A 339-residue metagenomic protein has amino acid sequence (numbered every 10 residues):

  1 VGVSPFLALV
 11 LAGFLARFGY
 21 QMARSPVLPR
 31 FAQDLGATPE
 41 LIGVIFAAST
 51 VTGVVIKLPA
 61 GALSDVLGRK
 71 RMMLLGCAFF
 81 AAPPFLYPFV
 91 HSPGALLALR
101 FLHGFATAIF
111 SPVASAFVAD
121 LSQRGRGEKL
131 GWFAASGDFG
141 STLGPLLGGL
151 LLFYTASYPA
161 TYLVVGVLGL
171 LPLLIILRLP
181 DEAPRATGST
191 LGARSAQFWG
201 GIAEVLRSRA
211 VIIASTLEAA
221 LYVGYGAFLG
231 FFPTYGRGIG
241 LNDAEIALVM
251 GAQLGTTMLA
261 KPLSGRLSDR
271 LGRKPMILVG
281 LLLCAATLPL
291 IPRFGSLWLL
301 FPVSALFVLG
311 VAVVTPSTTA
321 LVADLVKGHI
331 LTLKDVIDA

Functional and structural regions predicted by a protein language model:
V1-V3, D181-I213: Juxtamembrane intracellular "pre-TM" segments in multi-pass secondary transporters
G2-T50, I212-I213, L217, V223-Y235 (+1 more regions): Helix-loop boundary and gating motifs at the non-cytosolic
T50-L58, S141-T142, L254-P262: Residue-level signature of mid-helix packing/kink "hotspots" within the transmembrane helices of 12-pass Major
G68, F89-A95, Q123, G272 (+1 more regions): Helix-breaking motifs and short loop linkers at transmembrane-helix boundaries and internal kinks in secondary membrane
R71-F85, P275-P289: Structural signature of the two symmetry-related core transmembrane helices
P83, G94-L102, W298-L306: Paired small-residue
L99-D138, L321: Cytoplasmic helix-loop-helix junction between adjacent transmembrane helices in 12-TM secondary transporters
G166-G188: C-terminal membrane-cytosol helix-exit motif in multi-pass small-molecule transporters
